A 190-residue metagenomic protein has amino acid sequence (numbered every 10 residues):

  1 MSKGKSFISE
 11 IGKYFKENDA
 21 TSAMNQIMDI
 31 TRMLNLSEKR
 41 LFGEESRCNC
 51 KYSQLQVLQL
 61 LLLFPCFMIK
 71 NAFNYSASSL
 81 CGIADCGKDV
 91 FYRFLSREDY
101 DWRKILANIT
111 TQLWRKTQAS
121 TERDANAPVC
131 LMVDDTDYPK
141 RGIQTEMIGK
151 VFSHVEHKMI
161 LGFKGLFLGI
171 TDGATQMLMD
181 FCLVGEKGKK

Functional and structural regions predicted by a protein language model:
S2-K190: Conserved, well-structured functional cores that handle cations and Mg-NTP chemistry
